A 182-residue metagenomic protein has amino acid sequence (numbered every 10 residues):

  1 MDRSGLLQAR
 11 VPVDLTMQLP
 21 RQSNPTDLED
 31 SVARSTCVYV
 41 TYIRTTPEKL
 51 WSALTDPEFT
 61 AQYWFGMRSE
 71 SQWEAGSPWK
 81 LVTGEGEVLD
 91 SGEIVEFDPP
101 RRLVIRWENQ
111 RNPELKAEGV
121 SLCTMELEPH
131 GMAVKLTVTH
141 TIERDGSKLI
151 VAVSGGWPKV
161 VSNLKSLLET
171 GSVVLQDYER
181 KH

Functional and structural regions predicted by a protein language model:
M1-R10: Extreme N-terminal basic, low-complexity initiation segments that serve as generic localization/processing leaders
V13-E70: Hydrophobic ligand-binding cavity/cleft-lining segments
M17-Q22, I142-H182: A conserved amphipathic terminal alpha-helix motif
V38-Y39, E58-S91, D177-H182: Short beta-edge strand/loop motif at the mouth of beta-sheet-based domains
T41, S91-E96, S121-E128: Hydrophobic/aromatic beta-strand elements that line small-molecule binding cavities or substrate pockets in beta-rich
P47-E48, V95-R101, E126-K135: A short, structured loop/turn motif at beta-sheet edges
L50-W51, T60, W79, I94 (+4 more regions): Hydrophobic pocket/interface hotspot
N112-P158, L175: Beta-strand/loop substructures that line and gate deep hydrophobic ligand-binding cavities in soluble
